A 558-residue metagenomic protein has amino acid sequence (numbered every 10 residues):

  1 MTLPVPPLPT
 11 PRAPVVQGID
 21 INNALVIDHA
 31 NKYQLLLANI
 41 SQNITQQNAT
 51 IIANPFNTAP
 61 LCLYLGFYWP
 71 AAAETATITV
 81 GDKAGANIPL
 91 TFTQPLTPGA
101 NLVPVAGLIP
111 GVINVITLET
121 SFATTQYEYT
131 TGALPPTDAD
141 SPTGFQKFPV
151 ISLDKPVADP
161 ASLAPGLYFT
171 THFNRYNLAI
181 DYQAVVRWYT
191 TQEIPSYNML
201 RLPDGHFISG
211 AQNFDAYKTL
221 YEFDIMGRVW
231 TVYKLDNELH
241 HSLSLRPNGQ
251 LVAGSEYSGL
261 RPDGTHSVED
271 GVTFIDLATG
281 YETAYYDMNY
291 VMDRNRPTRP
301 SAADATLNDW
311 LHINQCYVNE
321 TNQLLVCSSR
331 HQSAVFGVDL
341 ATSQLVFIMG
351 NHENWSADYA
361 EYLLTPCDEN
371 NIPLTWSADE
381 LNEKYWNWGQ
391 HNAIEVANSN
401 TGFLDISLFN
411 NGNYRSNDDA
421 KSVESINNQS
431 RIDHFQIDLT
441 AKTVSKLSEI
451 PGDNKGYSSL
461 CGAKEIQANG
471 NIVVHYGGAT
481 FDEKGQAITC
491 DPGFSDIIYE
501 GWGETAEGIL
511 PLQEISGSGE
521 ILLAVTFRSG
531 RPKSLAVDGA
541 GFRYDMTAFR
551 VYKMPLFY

Functional and structural regions predicted by a protein language model:
V5-T75, P98-L102, I109-I113, E119-Y558: Histidine-/acidic-rich catalytic cores in large beta-rich domains
T79-G111: Recognizes extended acidic, P/S/T-rich segments that occur within or adjacent to Ig-like beta-sandwich modules
